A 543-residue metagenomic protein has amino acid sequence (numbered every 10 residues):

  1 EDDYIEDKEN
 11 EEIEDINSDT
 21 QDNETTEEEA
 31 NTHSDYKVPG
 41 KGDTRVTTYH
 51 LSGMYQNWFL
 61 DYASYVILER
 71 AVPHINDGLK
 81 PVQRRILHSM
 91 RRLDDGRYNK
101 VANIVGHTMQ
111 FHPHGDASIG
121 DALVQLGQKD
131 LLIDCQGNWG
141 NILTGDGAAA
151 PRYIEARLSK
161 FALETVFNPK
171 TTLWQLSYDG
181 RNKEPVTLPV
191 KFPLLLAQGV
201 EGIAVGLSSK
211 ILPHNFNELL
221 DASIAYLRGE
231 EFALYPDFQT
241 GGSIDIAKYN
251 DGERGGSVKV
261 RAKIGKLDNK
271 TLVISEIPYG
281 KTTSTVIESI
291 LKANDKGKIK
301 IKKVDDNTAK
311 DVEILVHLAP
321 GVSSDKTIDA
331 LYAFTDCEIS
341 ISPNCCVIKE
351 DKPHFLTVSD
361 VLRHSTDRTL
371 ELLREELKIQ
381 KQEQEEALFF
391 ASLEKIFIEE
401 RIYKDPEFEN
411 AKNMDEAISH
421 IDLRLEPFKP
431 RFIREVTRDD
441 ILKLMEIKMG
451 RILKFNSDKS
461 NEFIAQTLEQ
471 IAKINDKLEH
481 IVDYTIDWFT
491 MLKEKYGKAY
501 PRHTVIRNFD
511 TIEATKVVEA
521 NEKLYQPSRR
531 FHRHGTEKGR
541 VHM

Functional and structural regions predicted by a protein language model:
E1-G255, L315: Catalytic phosphate-handling regions of large nucleic-acid enzymes and associated NTPases
E1-S34, G42-V46, V200-I203, L207-M543: C-terminal interaction appendages of subunits in large macromolecular complexes
